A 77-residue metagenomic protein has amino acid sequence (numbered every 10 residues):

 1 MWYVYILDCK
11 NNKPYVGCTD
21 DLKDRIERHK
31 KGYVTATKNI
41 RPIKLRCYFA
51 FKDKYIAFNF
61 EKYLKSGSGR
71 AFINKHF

Functional and structural regions predicted by a protein language model:
M1-V34, R41, L45-K65, R70 (+1 more regions): GIY-YIG nuclease catalytic motif and its immediate N-terminal context
